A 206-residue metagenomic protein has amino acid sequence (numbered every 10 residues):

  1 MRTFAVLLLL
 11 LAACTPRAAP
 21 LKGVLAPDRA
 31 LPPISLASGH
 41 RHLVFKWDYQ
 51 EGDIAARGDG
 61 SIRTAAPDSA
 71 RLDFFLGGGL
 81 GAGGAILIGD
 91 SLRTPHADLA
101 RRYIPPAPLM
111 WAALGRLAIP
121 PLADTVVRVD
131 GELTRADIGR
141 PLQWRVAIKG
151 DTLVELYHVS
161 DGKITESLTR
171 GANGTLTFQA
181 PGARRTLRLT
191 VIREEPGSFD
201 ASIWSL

Functional and structural regions predicted by a protein language model:
M1-C14: Sec-dependent bacterial lipoprotein signal peptides
C14-S69, L99, I104, T125 (+2 more regions): N-terminal leader/targeting segments and the immediate start of mature chains
I54-G58, G81-I86, R185: Amphipathic hydrophobic-ligand
G60-T64, G84-S91, I148, E166-R170: Extended lipid/amphipathic-ligand handling interfaces
G78-A82, L99: Membrane-embedded segments
L92-V126: Acidic/charged, solvent-exposed loop-and-adjacent secondary-structure segments enriched in E/D, K/R, S/T, and G/P
R128-L206: Gly/Pro-enriched, hydrophobic low-complexity segments that function as extracytoplasmic propeptides/linkers
